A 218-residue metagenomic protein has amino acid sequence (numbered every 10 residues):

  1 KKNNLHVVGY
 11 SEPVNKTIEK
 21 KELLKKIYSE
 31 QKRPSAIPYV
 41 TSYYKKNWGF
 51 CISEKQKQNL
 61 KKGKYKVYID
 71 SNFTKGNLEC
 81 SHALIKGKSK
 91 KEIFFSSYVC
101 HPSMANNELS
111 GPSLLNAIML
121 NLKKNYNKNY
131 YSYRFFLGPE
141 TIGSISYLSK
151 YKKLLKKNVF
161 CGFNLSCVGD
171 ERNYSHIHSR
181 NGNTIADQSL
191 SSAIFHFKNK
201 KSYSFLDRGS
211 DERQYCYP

Functional and structural regions predicted by a protein language model:
K1-P218: N-terminal hydrophobic/helix-forming segments and targeting peptides
